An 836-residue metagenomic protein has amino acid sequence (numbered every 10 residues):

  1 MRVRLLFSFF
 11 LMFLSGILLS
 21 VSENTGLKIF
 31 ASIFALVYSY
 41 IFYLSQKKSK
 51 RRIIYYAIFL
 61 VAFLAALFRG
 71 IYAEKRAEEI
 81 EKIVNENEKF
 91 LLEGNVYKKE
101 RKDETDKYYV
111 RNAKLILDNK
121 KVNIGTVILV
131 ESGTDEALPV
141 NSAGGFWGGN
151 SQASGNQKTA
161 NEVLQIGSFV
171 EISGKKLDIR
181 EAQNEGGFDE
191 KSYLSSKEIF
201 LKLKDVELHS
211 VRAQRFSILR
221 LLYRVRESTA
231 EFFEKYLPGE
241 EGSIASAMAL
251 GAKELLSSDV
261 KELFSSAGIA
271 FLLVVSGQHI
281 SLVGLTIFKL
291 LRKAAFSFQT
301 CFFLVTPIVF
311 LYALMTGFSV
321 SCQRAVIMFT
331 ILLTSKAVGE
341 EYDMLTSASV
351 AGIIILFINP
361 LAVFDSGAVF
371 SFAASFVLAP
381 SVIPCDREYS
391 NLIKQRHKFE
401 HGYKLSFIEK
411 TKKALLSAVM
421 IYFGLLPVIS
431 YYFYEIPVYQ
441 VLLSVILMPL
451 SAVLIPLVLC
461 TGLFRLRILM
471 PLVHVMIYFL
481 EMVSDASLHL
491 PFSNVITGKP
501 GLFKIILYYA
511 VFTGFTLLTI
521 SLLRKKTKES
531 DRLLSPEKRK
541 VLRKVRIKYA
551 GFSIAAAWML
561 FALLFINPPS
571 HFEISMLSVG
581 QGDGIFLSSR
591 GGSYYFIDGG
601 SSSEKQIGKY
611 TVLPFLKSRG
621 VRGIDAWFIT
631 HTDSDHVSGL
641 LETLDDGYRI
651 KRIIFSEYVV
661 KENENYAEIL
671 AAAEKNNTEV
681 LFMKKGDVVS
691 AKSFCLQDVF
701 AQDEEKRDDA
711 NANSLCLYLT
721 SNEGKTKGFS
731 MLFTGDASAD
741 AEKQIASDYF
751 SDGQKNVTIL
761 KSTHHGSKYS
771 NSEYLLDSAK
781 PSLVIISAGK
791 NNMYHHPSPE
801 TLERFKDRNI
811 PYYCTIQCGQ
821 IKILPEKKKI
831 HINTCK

Functional and structural regions predicted by a protein language model:
M1-I83, N87, A137, A143-W147 (+5 more regions): N-terminal leader/targeting segments
R4, S8, S257-Q440, P500-P569 (+3 more regions): Hydrophobic alpha-helical transmembrane segments in multi-pass membrane proteins
L19-I29, S49-R51, P437-L442, N494-L502: Membrane-helix interface and helix-disruption motif detector
L67-F271, Y610-P614, G623, V660 (+4 more regions): Membrane-interface helix/helix-cap signal primarily in integral membrane proteins
I116, L138, S142-Q157, N161-F169 (+6 more regions): Non-globular, low-confidence helical/coil segments that flank catalytic cores
L194-M328, L333, F423, S575 (+6 more regions): Aromatic-rich juxtamembrane segments at the membrane interface
I218-L237, I244, A252, V260 (+16 more regions): Hydrophobic alpha-helical segments of integral membrane proteins, encompassing both true transmembrane helices
